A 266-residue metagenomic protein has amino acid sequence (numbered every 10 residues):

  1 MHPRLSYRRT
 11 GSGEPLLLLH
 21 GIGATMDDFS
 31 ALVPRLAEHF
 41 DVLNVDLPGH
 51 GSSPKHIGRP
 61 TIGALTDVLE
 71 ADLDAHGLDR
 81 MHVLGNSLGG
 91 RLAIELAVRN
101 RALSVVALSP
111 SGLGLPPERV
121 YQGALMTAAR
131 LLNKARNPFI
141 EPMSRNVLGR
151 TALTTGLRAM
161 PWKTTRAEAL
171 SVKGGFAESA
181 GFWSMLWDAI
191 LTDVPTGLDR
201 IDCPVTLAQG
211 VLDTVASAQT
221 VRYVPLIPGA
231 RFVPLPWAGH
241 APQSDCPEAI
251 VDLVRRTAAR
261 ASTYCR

Functional and structural regions predicted by a protein language model:
P3-K55: Conserved HGGG/HGGXW glycine-rich cap/lid loop of the alpha/beta-hydrolase fold
S30-A31, L43-L88, D252-R255: Active-site loop/oxyanion-hole signature of alpha/beta-hydrolase fold enzymes
G90-N100, V105: Short glycine-enriched nucleophile-adjacent loop and the immediately C-terminal alpha-helix near the catalytic center
A102-N137: Flexible "cap/lid" loop of the alpha/beta hydrolase fold
E141-D199: Conserved alpha/beta-hydrolase catalytic His-Asp/Glu region
R200-I201, L207-Q209: Short beta-strand/loop motif that positions the catalytic acidic residue of the alpha/beta-hydrolase fold
T214-T220: Conserved alpha/beta-hydrolase "acid-adjacent" motif
A238-V251: Catalytic histidine-centered segment of alpha/beta-hydrolase-like enzymes
